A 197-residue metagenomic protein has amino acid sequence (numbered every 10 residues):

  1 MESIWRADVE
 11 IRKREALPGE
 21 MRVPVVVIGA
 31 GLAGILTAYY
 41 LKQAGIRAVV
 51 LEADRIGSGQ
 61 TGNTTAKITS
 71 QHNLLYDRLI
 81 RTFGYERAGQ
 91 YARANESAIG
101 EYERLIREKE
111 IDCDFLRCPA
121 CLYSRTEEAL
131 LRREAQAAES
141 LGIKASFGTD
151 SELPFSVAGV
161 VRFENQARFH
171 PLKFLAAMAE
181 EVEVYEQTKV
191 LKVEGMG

Functional and structural regions predicted by a protein language model:
M1-V25, Q43: Extreme N-terminal leader/targeting segments of oxidoreductases
M21-V50: N-terminal Rossmann-like FAD-binding beta1-loop-alpha1 element of flavoenzymes
P24, N63-D77: Short coil-to-beta-strand
Q43-N63: Glycine-rich FAD pyrophosphate-binding loop
R47, D112, K144, E183-V184: Residue-level detector of anion-binding/catalytic polar loops
Q71-T149: Dinucleotide-binding Rossmann-like beta1-alpha1 core, especially the glycine-rich loop that anchors the ADP
D112-L122, G148-A177: Helix-loop-beta segment of a Rossmann-like dinucleotide-binding subdomain
A135-E139, V160-G197: Helical element adjacent to the flavin cofactor pocket in flavoenzyme catalytic cores
